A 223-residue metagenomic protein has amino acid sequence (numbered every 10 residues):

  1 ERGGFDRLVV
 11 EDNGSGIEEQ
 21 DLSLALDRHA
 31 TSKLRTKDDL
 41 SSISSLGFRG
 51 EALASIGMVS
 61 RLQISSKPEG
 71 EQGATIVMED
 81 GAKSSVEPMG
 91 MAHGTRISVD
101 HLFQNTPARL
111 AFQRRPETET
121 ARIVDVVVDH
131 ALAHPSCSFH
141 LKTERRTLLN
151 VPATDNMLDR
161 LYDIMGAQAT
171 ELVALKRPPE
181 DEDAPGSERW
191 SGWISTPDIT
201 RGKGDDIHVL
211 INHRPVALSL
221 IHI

Functional and structural regions predicted by a protein language model:
E1-I221: N-terminal phosphate-binding caps/lids of nucleotide- and nucleic-acid-binding domains
